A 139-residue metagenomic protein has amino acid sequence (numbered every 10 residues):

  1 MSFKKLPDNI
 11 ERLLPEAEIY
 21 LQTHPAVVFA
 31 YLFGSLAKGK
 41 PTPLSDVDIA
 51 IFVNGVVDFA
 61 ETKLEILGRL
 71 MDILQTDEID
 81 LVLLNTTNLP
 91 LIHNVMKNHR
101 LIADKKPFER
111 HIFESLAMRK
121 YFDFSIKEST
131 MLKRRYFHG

Functional and structural regions predicted by a protein language model:
M1-F29, A37-G39, P43, N54-G139: Catalytic core of pol beta-like nucleotidyltransferases
V47-I51: Short, aliphatic-rich beta-strand segments
